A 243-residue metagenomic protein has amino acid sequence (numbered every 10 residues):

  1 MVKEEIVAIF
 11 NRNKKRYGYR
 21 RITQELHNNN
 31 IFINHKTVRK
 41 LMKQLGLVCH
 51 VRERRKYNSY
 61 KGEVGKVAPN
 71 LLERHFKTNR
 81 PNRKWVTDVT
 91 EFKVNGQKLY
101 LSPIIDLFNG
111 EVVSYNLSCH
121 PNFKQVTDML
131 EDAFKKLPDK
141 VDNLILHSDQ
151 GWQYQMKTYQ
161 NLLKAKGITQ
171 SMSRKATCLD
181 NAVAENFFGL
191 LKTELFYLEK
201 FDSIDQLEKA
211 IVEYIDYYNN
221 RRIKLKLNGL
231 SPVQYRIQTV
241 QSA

Functional and structural regions predicted by a protein language model:
M1-R80, T177, V233-V240: Basic, flexible linker segments flanking DNA-binding modules in nucleic acid-interacting mobile-element proteins
I6, I22, V38, M42 (+13 more regions): Mobile genetic element proteins and their domesticated derivatives, centered on retroelements and DNA transposons
V51-Y57, L146-Q150, K166-V183, K200-S203: RNase H-like polynucleotidyl transferase catalytic core
R74, T78-V113, C119-P121: An active-site-proximal beta-strand-loop segment
E111-Y115, Q170-S173, Y197-L198: Short small-residue beta-strand/loop micro-motif enriched in glycine and branched aliphatics
N116-P138: Active-site beta-loop-alpha junctions of metal-dependent nucleic acid enzymes, especially the RNase H-like/DDE
K157, K164-I168, L190-A243: C-terminal domain-tail junction helix/linker
